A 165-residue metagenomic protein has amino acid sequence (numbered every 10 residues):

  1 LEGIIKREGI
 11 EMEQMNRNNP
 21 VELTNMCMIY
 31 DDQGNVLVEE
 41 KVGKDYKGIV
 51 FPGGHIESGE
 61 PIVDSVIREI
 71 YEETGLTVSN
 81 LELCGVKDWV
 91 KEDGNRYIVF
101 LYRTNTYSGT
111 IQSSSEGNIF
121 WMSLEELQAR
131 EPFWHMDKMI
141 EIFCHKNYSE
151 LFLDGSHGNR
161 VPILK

Functional and structural regions predicted by a protein language model:
L1-E11: Short, Lys/Arg-enriched N-terminal segments with co-localized hydrophobic residues within the first ~10-30 amino acids
M12-V36, P52: Conserved N-terminal beta-strand and adjoining loop/helix that marks the start of the Nudix/MutT-like hydrolase domain
Q14-M15, C84-K91: Short, solvent-exposed loop/turn elements at beta->coil junctions and helix N-caps that rim active or binding pockets
I29, L101-N105, W121-S123: Short, well-ordered beta-strand micro-motif
N35-Y71, V161-P162: Conserved Nudix-box catalytic region and its N-terminal flanking loop in Nudix hydrolases and closely related
Y46, G117-K165: Nudix hydrolase/Nudix homology domain
T77-G85: A short coil-to-beta-strand element that immediately follows conserved catalytic motifs
W89-T110, K138-I142: Active-site-adjacent beta-strand/loop module that shapes the phosphate/pyrophosphate-binding cleft
